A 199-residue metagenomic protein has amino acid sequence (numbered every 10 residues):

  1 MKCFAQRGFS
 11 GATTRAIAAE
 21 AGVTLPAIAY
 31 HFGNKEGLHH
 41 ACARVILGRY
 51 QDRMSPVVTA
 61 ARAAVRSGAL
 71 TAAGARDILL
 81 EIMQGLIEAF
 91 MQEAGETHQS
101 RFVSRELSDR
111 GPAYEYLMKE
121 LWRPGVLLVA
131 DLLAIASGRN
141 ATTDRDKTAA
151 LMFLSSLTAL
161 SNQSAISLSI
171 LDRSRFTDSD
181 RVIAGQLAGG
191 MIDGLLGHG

Functional and structural regions predicted by a protein language model:
C3-V45: Helix-turn-helix
V45-R49, V58: Short, basic, alpha-helical segments at the C-terminal edge of helix-turn-helix-like DNA-binding modules
S55-G95, D146-F153: Hydrophobic alpha-helical connector segments
D77, G111-S137, Q186-G190: Amphipathic alpha-helical packing segments from all-alpha helical-bundle domains
L86, S100-L107, F153-L157: Short alpha-helical scaffolding segments that buttress acidic/His motifs in well-ordered protein cores
E93-Y116, S164-S169: Amphipathic alpha-helical segments used for helix-helix packing
L117-E120, S137-L154: All-alpha amphipathic helical-bundle segments outside canonical DNA-binding/catalytic cores that form hydrophobic
